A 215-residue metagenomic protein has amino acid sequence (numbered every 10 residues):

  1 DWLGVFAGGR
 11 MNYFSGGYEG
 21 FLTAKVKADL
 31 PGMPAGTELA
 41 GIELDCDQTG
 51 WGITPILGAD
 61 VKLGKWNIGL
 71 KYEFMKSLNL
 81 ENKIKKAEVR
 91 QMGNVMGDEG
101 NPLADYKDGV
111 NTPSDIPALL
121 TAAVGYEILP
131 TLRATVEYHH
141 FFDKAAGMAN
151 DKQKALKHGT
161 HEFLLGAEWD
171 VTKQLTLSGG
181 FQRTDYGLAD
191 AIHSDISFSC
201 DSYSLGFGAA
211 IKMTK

Functional and structural regions predicted by a protein language model:
D1-K215: Outer-membrane beta-barrel porins/channels
